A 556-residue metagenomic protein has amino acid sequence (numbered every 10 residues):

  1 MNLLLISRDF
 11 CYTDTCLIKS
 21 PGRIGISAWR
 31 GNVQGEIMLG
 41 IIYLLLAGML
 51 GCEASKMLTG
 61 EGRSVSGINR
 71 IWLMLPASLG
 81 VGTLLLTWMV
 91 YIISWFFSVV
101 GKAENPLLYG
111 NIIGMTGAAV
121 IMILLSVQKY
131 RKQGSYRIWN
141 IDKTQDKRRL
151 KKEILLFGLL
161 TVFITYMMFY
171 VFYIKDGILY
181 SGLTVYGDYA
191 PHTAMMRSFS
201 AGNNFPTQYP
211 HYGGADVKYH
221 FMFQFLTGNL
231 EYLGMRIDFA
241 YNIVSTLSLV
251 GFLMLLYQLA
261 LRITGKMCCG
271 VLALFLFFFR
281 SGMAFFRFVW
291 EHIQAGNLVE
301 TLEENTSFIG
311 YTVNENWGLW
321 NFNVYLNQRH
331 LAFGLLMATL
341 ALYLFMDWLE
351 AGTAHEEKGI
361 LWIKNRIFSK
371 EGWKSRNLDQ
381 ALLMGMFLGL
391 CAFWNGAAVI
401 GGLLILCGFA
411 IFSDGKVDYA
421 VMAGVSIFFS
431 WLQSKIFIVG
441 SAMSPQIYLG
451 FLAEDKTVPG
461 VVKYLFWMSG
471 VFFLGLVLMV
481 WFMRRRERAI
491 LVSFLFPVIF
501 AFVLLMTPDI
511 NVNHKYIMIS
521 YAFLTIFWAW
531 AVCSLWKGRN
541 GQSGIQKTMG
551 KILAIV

Functional and structural regions predicted by a protein language model:
R8, Y12, W29-K147: Membrane-embedded, hydrophobic transmembrane alpha-helices
R137, Q145-K151, A351-D379, S413-V421 (+2 more regions): Membrane-interface helix-loop-helix junctions at transmembrane boundaries of multi-pass membrane enzymes, predominantly
K147-K151, L160-M337, E356-E357: Active-site lumenal/periplasmic loops and adjacent helix-entry segments of GT-C-fold, multi-pass membrane
G187-M195, A201, F412-R486: Transmembrane-lumen/periplasm boundary regions of multi-pass, lipid-linked membrane glycan transferases
T246-L249, L331, I400-L403, I510-K537: Hydrophobic/aromatic-rich transmembrane helices and adjacent perimembrane loops
F322-N327, R366-W373, Q380-N395, C407: Membrane-interface alpha helices of multi-pass inner-membrane proteins
L340-A351, G401-I411, V425, W467-R488 (+1 more regions): Hydrophobic, aromatic-rich transmembrane alpha-helices and their immediate juxtamembrane boundary segments
M422-W431, S534-V556: Signature aromatic-anchored transmembrane alpha helix within multi-pass, membrane-resident enzymes that catalyze glycan
